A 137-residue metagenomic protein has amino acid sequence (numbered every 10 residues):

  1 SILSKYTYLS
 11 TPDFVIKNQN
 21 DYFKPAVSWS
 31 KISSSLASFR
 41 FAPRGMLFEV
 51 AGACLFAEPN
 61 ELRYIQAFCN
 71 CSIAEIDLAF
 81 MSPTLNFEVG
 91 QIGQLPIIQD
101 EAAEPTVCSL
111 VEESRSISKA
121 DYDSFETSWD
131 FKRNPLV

Functional and structural regions predicted by a protein language model:
S1-S116, A120-D123, T127-P135: Polybasic, glycine- and aromatic-enriched phosphate-binding surface used to engage nucleic acids
